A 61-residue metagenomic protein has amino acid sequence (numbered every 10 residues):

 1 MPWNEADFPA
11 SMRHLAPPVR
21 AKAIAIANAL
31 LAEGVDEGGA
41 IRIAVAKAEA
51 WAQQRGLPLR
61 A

Functional and structural regions predicted by a protein language model:
M1-A61: C-terminal alpha-helical interaction appendages
